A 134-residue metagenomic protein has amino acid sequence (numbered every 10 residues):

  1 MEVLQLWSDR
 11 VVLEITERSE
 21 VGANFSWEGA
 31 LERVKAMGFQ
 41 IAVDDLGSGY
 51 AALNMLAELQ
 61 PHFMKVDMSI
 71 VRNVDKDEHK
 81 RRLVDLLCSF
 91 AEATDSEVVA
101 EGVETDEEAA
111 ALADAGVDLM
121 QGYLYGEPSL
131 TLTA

Functional and structural regions predicted by a protein language model:
M1-V12, M37, E92-T94: Helix C-cap/alpha-to-beta connector motif
V3-Q5, V34, T131-A134: Alpha-helix C-terminal capping segments
E14-A23, F39-A134: EAL-family c-di-GMP phosphodiesterase catalytic domain
S26-G29: Signal-transducing alpha-helical linker
